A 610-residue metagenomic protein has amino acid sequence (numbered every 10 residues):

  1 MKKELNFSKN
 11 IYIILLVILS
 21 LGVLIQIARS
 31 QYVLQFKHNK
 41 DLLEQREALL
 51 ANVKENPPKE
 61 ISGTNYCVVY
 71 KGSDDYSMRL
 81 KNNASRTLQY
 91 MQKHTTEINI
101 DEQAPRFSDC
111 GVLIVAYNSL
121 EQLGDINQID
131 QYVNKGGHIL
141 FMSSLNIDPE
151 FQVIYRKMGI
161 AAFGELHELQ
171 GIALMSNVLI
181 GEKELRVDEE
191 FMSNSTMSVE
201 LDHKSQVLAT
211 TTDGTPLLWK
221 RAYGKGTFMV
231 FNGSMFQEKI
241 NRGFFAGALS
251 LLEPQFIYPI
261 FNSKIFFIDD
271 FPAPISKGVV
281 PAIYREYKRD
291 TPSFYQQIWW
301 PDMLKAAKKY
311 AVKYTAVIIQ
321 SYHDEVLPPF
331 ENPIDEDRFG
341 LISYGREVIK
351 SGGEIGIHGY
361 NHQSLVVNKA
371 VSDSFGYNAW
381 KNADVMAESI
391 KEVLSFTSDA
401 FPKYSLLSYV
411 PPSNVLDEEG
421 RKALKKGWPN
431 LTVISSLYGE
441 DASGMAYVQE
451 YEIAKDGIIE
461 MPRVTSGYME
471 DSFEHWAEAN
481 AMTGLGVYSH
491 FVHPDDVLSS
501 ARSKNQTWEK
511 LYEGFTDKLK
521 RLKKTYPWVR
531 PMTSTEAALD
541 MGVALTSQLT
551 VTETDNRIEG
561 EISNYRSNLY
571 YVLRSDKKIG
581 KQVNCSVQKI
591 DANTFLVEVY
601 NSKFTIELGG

Functional and structural regions predicted by a protein language model:
I11-V23, A383-A454: Catalytic domains of cell-wall/extracellular-matrix polysaccharide-remodeling enzymes, centered on de-N-acetylation
T64-G72, N134-K135, M142-V153, K308-E419 (+1 more regions): Metal-dependent polysaccharide deacetylase catalytic core of the NodB/CE4 family, i.e., the active-site-bearing domain
T64-Y66, S195-S263: A glycine-centered loop/beta-turn motif at secondary-structure junctions
S73-D148, Q297: Helical hinge/lid and interdomain linker segments adjacent to catalytic or ligand-binding clefts that mediate domain
L120-R186: A glycine-rich, often tryptophan-bearing local segment used as a flexible ligand/cofactor-contacting loop or short
E121-G124, D591-G610: C-terminal beta-strand-rich structural cap/linker in extracellular carbohydrate-active enzymes
G233-M235, Q255-I275, A307, A400 (+4 more regions): Catalytic grooves of carbohydrate-active enzymes
F236, I240-F245, L251-E347, S351: Active-site beta->alpha N-cap acidic-glycine motif
